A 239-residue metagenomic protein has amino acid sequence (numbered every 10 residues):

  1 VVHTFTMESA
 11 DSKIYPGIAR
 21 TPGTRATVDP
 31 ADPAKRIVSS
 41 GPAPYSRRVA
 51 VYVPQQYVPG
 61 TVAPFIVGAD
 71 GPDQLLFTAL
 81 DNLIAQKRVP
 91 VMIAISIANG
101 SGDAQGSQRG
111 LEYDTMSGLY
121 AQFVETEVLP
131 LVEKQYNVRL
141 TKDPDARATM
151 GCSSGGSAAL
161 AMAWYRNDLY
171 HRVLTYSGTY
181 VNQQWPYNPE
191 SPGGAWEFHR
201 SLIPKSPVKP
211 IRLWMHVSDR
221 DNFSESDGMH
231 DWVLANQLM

Functional and structural regions predicted by a protein language model:
V1-M239: Non-catalytic cap/lid and distal C-terminal segments of serine-dependent acyl enzymes
